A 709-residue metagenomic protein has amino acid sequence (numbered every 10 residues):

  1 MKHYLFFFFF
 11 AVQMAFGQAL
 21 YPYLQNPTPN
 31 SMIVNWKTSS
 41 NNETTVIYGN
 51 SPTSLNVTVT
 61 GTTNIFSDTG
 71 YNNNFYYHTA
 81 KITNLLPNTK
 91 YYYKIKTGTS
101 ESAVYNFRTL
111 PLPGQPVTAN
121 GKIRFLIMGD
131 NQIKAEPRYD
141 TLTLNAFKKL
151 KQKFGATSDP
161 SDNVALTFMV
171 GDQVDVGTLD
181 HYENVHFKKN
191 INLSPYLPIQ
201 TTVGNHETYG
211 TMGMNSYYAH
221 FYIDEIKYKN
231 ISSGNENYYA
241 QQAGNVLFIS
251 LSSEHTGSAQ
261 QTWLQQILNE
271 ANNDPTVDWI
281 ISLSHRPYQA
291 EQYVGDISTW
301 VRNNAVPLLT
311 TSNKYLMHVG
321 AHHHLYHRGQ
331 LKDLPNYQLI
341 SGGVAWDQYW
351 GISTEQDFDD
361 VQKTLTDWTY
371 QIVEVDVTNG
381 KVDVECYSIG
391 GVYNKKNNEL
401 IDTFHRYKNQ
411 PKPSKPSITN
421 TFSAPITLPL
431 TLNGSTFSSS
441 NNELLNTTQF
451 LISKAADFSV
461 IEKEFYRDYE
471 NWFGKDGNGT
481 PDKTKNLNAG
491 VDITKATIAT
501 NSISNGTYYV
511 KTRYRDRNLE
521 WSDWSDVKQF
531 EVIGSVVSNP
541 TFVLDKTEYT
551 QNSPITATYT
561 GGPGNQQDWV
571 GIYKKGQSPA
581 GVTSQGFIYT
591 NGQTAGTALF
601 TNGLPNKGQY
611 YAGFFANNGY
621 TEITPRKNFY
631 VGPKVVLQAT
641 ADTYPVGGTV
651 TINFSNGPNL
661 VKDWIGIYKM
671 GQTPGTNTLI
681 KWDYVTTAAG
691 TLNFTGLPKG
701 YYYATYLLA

Functional and structural regions predicted by a protein language model:
G17-P137, P160-S161, V277, C386-I389 (+5 more regions): Acidic, histidine-bearing metal-coordination/catalytic regions of metal-dependent phosphoesterases
Y23-S31, L331-K412: Binuclear metal-dependent phosphoesterase catalytic core
K90-L112, H181-D274, N304-M317, L325-T364 (+1 more regions): Extended active-site neighborhood of metal-dependent phosphoesterases/phosphodiesterases
Y92-K96, Y509-R515, Y611-F615, Y703-L708: Extracellular recognition modules
N120-A135, N245-H255, I281-H285, N336-G343: Active-site-proximal beta-strand elements of phosphoester/diester hydrolases
Y139, H255, D274-M317: Active-site-proximal segments of metal-dependent phosphoesterases and phosphodiesterases across multiple
T143-T211: Core catalytic region of metal-dependent phosphoesterases/phosphodiesterases, especially metallo-beta-lactamase-like
I503, W521, S525, G534-A709: Extended, solvent-exposed regions of the mature portions of secreted/cell-surface glycoproteins
